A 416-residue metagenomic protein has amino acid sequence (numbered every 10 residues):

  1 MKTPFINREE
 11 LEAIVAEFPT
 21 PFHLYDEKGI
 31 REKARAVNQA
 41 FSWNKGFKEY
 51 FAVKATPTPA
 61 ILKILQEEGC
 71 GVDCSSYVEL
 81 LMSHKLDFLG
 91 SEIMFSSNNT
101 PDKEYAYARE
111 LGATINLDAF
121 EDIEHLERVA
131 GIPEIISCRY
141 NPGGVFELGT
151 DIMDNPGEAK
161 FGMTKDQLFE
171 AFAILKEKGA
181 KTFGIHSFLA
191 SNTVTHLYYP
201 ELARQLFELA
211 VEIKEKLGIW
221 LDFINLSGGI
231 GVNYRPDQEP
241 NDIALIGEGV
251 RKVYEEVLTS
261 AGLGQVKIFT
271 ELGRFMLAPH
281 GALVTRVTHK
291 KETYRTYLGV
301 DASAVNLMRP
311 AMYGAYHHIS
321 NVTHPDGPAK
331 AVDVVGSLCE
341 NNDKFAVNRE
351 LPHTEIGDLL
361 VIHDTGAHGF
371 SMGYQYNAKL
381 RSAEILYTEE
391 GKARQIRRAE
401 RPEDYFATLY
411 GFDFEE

Functional and structural regions predicted by a protein language model:
M1-I115, F120-E134, L175-K181, I213-E215 (+2 more regions): A charged N-terminal "starter" segment
I30, K54, S76, A108 (+6 more regions): Conserved, mostly hydrophobic/aromatic
P57-A60, P101, V145-F146, S191-T195 (+5 more regions): Flexible loop/turn segments at secondary-structure boundaries
L62, K85, Y105-Y107, L126-V129 (+6 more regions): Short acidic, glycine/serine/threonine-rich loops at helix termini
G71, M94, T114-N116, S137-R139 (+8 more regions): Structured core elements
N116-D118, D122-P156, L168: Hydrophobic, small-residue-rich alpha-helical packing segments that form membrane-like cores
P142-T288, L351: Active-site loop/helix belt of alpha/beta enzymes
L263-E416: Charged (often Lys/Glu-rich) extended helix/loop segments that serve as interaction or gating elements
